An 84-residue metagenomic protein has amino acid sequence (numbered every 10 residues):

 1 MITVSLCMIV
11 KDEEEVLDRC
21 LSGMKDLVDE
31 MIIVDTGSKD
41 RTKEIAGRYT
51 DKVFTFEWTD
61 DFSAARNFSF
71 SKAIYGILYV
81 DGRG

Functional and structural regions predicted by a protein language model:
M1-D26: N-proximal low-complexity "stem/linker" segments adjacent to membrane-targeting elements
T3-V4, V28, T50, Y75: Local beta-strand N-terminus motif with an aromatic residue
E15-D18, D40-Y49: Acidic helix N-cap motif at the loop->helix transition within catalytic regions of sugar-transfer enzymes
D18, K25, E30, G37 (+1 more regions): Active-site-proximal cofactor/substrate-binding loop regions of enzyme domains
G23, D35-E44, W58, G82-G84: A conserved acidic beta->alpha catalytic loop
I32-D35, F54: Conserved beta-strand positions in the Rossmann-like core of class I SAM-dependent methyltransferases
E44-F68, K72: Conserved donor nucleotide-binding strand/loop of the catalytic core
F68-G84: Short beta-strand-to-loop acidic/aromatic patch adjacent to the donor-nucleotide binding site
